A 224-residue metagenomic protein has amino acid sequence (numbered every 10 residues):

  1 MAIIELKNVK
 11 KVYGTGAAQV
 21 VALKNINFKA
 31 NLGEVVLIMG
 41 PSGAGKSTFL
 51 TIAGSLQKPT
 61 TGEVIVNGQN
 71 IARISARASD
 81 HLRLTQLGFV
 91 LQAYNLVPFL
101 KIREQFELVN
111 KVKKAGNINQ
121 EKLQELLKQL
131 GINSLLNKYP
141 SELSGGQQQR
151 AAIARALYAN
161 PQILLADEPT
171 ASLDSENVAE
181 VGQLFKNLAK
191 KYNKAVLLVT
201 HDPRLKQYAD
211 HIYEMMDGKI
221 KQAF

Functional and structural regions predicted by a protein language model:
G14-G16, E107-N119, Q129: ABC-type ATPase nucleotide-binding domains, specifically the catalytic core motifs of the NBD
G54: Helix-to-loop junction immediately C-terminal to a conserved catalytic motif
G62-N70: Conserved ABC transporter NBD signature motif
L100-E107: Short coil-to-helix segment of the ABC ATPase nucleotide-binding domain corresponding to the Q-loop/switch region
Y139-L143, Q147-Q149: Conserved ABC ATPase signature
Y158-Q162: A short, proline-enriched helix->beta-strand linker immediately N-terminal to the Walker B motif in ABC-type P-loop
L164-D167: Catalytic Walker B motif of ABC-type/P-loop ATPase nucleotide-binding domains
